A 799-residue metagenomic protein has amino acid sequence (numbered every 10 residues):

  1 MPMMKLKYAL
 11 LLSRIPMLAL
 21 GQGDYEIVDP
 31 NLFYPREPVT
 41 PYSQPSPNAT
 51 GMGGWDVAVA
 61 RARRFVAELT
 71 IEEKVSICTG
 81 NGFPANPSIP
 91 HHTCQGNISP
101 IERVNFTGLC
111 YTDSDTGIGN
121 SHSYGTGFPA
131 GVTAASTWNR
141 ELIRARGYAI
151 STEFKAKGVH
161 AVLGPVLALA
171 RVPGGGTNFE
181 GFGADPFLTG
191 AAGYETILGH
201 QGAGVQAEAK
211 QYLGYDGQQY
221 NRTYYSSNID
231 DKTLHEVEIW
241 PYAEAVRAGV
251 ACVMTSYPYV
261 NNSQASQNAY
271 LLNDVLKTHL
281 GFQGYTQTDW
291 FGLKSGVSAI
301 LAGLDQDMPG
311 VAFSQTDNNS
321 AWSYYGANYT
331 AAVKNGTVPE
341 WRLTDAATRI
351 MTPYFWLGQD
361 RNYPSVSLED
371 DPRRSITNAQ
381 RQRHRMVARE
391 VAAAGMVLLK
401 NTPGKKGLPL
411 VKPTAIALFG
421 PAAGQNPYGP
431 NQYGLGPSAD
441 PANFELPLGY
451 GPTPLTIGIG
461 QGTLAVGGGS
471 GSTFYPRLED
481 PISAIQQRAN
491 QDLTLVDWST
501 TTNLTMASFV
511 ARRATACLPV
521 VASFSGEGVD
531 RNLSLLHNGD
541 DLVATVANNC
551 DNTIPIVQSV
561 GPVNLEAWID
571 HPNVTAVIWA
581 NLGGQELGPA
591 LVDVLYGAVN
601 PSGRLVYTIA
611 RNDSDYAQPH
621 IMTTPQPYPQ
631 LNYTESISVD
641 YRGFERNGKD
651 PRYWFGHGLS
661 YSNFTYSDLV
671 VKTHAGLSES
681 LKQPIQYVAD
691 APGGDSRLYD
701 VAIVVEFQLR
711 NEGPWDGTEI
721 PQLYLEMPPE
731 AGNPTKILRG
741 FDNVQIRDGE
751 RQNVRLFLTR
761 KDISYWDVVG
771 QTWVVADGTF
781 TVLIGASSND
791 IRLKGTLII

Functional and structural regions predicted by a protein language model:
M1-Q22: Fungal secretory targeting signals
G21-W766, T779-I784, S788: Glycoside hydrolase catalytic-domain context in secreted enzymes
Q771, A776-G778: A glycine-anchored, Pro-Gly-centered beta-turn/N-cap motif
D790-I799: Short beta-strand elements
